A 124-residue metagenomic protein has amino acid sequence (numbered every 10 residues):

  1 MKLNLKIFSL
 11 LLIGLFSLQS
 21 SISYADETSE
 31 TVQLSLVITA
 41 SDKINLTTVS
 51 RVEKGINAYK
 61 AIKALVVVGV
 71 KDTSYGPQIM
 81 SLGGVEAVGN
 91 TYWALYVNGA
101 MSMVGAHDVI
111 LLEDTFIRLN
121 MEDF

Functional and structural regions predicted by a protein language model:
M1-F8: Bacterial N-terminal signal peptides that target proteins for export
K2, S17-F124: Ubiquitin-like/PB1-type beta-grasp interaction modules and other compact soluble beta-rich domains
S9-Q19: Bacterial N-terminal signal peptides
